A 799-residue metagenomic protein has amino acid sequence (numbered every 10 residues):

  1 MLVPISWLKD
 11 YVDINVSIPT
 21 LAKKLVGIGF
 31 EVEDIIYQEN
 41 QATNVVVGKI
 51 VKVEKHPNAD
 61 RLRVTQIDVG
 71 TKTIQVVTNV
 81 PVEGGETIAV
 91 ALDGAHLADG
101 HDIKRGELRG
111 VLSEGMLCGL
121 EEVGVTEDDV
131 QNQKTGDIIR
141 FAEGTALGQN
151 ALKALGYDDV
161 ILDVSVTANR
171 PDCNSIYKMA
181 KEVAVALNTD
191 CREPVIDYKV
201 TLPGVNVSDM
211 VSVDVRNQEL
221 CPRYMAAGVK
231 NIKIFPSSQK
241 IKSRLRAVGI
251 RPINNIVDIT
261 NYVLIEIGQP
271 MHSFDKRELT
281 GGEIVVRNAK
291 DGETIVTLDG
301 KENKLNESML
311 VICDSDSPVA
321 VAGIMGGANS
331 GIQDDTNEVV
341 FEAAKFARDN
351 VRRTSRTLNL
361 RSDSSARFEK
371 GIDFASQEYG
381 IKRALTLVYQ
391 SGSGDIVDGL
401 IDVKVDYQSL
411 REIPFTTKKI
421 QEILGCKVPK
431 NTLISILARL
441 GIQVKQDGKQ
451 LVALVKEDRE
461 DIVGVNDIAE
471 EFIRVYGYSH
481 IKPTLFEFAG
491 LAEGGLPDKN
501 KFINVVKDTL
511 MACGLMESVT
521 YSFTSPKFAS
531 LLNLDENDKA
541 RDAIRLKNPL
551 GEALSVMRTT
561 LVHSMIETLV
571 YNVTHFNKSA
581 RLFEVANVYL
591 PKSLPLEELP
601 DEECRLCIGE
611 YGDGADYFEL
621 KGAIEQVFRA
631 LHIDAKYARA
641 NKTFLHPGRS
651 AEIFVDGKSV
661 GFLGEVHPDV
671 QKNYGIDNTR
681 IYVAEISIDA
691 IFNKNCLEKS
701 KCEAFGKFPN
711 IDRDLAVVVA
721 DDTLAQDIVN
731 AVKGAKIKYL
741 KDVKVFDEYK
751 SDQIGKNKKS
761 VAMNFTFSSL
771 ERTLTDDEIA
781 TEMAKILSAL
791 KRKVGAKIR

Functional and structural regions predicted by a protein language model:
M1-G204, V340, D363, R367 (+3 more regions): Phosphate-backbone binding interfaces of nucleic-acid-interacting proteins
I5, R63-T65, L187, R192-E293: Glycine/proline-enriched, intrinsically flexible loops and inter-domain linkers
V47-V77, S243, A247, N254 (+1 more regions): Conserved mixed alpha/beta core segments that line enzyme active sites in large multi-domain catalysts
G70, E86, G106, V285-M325 (+6 more regions): Class II aminoacyl-tRNA synthetase-like tRNA-binding/catalytic domains
S113-G124, K134, I138, L152 (+5 more regions): Mobile "lid/hinge" segments at catalytic clefts and subdomain interfaces of large enzymes
L187-D214, G392-I420: Terminal amphipathic helices with adjacent charged low-complexity linkers/tails
I413-K578, T766-L770, E778-R799: Extended, well-folded interaction surfaces typified by the phenylalanyl-tRNA synthetase beta subunit core
R439-I442, D461, K592-L596, D601-C607 (+1 more regions): A carboxyl-terminal module marker
